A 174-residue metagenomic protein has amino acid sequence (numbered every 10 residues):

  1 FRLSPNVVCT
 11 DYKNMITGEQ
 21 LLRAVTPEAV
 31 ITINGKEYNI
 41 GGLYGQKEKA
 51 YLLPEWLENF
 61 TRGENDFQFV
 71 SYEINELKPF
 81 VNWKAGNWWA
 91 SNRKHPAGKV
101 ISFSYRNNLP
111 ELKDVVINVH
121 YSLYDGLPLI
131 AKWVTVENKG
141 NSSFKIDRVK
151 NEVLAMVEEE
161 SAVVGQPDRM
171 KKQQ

Functional and structural regions predicted by a protein language model:
F1-S4: Mature N-terminal segment immediately following signal peptide/propeptide cleavage in secreted/periplasmic
C9-Q174: Polysaccharide-binding surfaces and accessory modules of carbohydrate-active proteins
